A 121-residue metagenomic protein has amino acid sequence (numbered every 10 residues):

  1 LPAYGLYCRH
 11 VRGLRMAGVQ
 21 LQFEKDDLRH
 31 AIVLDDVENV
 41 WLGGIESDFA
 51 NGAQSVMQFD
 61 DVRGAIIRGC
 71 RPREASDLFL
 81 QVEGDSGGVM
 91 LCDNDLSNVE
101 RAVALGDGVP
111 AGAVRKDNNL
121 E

Functional and structural regions predicted by a protein language model:
L1-G5, R15-L28, D107-E121: Extracellular "leader-to-stem" segments immediately downstream of a signal peptide or signal-anchor in secreted/lumenal
L1-V11, L28, I32-V37, Q58-V62 (+1 more regions): Extracellular beta-strand-rich solenoid/capping regions of secreted or surface-exposed proteins that bind or remodel
P2-Y4, K25-H30, A50-M57, A75-Q81 (+1 more regions): Short glycine/acidic-rich loop motifs that flank beta-strands on beta-rich extracellular proteins
V11, F23-E24, V37, F49-G52 (+4 more regions): Surface-exposed loop/turn segments connecting beta-strands in extracellular beta-rich domains
L14-M16, V40-G44, A65-G69, V89-C92 (+1 more regions): All-beta strand scaffolds that present successive hydrophobic residues in beta-strands
I32, I45-S47, C70: C-terminal structured domain segments across diverse proteins
Q54-D61, S86, G108-A111: Noncatalytic linker/hinge segments flanking ATPase motor cores
